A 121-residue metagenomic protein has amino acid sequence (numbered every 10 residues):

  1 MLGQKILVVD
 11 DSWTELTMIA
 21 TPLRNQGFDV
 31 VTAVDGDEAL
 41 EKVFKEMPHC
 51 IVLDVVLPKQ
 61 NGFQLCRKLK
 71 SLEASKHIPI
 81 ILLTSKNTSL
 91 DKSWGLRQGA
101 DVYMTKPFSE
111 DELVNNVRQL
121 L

Functional and structural regions predicted by a protein language model:
L16, P58, T88, K106: The feature encodes the CheY-like receiver
T17-N25: Charged docking surfaces used in two-component/phosphorelay signaling
G27-V34, K42: Short hydrophobic/Thr-rich beta-strand motif most characteristic of the beta2 strand and flanking loop of CheY-like
D35-E38, N61-L65: Acidic catalytic/metal-coordinating carboxylates
E46-V52, L57: Active-site beta3 strand of CheY-like receiver
Q64, N87-V102, N115: Alpha4 helix (beta4-alpha4-beta5 surface) of REC/receiver domains from two-component response regulators
F108-V117: C-terminal output helix
